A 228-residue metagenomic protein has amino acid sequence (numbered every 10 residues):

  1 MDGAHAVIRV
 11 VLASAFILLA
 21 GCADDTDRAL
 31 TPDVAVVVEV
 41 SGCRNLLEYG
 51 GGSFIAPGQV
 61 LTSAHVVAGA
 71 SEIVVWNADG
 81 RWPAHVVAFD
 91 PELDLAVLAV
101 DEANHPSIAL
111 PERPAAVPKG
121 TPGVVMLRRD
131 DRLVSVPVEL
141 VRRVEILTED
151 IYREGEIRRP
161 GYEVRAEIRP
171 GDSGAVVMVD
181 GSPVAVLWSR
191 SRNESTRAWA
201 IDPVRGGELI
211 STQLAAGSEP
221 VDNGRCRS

Functional and structural regions predicted by a protein language model:
A6-A13: Sec-dependent signal peptide recognition, specifically the positively charged N-region followed immediately by
L19-G21: C-terminal motif of bacterial Sec signal peptides marking the signal peptidase cleavage site
A23-T26, A35-P57, S63, R81-P83 (+3 more regions): A conserved glycine-rich beta-strand in the N-terminal activation segment of trypsin-fold
T26-L30, A115-V117: N-terminal helix-cap/turn-to-beta initiation motif at the start of protein domains
T31-S41, D101-S107, V134-C226: Active-site region of chymotrypsin-like
V36-V38, G52, G58, T62 (+8 more regions): Terminal peptide-recognition signature
S53-F54, V66, A116, E167-P170: Residue-level "contact hotspot" at macromolecular interaction interfaces
G58-S135, S218-D222: Conserved active-site neighborhood of the chymotrypsin/trypsin-like protease fold
